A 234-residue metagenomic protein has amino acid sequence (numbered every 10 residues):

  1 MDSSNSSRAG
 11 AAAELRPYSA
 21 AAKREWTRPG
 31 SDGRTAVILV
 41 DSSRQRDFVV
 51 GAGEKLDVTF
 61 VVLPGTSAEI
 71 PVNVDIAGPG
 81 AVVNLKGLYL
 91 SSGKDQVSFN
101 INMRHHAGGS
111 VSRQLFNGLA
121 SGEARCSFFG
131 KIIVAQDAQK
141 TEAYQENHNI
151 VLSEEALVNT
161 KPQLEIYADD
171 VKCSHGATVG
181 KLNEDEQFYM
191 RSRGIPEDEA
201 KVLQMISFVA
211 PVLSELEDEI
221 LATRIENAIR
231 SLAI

Functional and structural regions predicted by a protein language model:
S3-S7, A11-F188, S192-I195, L216 (+1 more regions): Conserved beta-strand/loop scaffold segments within soluble protein domains that form the structured core and edges
Y189-A210: Extended amphipathic alpha-helical segments enriched in small hydrophobics
